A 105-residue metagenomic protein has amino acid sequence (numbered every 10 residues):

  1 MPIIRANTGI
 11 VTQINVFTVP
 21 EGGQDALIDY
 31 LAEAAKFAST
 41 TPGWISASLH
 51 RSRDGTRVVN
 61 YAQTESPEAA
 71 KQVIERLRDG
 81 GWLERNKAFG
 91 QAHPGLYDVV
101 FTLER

Functional and structural regions predicted by a protein language model:
P2, A6, E33-I45, Q63-Y97: An amphipathic, aromatic/His-enriched active-site/gating alpha helix that lines ligand/cofactor pockets
A6-T8, P20, T40, R53: Surface-exposed coil/turn segments at beta-strand junctions on protein surfaces, enriched
V11-T18, S46-L77: Short, well-ordered beta-strand segments in beta-rich or mixed alpha/beta enzyme and ligand-binding folds
V16-Y30: Short, surface-exposed ligand-recognition loops at beta-strand->loop->(often short) alpha-helix junctions that present
S48, H93, R105: Solvent-exposed, flexible loop/coil residues
T56, E84-R85, F101: Hydrophobic transmembrane signal anchors and adjacent membrane-proximal interface regions, especially in viral
D98-R105: Short, low-order "capping/linker" segments at domain edges
